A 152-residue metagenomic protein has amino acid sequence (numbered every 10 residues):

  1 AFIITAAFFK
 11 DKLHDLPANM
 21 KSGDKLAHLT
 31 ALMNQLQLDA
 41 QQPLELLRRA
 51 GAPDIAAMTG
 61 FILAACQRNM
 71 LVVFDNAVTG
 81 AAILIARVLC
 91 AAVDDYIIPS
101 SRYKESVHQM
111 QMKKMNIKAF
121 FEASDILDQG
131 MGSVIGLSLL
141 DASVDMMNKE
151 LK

Functional and structural regions predicted by a protein language model:
A1-K152: N-terminal loops that bind phosphate or other acidic moieties and the adjacent beta-alpha structural core
